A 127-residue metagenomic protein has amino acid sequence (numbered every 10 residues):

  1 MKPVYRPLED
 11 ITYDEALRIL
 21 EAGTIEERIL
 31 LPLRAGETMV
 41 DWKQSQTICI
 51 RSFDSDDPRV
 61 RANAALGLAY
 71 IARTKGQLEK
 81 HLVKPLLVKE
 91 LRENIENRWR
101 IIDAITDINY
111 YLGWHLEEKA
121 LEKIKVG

Functional and structural regions predicted by a protein language model:
M1-L30, K125-G127: N-terminal "cap/leader" segments of large eukaryotic alpha-helical scaffolds
P7-R18, V40-S52, Q77-L91, W114-E118: Amphipathic alpha-helical scaffolding segments comprising HEAT/armadillo-like alpha-solenoid repeats
G23-T24, D56-D57, E93-R98: Short inter-helical turns and helix N-cap capping residues of alpha-solenoid HEAT/ARM repeat scaffolds
R28-I29, R61, R98: Residue-level detector of extended alpha-helical repeat arrays and alpha-solenoid scaffolds
L30-L33, A65, I102: Hydrophobic core positions within HEAT/HEAT-like alpha-solenoid repeats
G36, A69-Y70, T106-Y110: Structural signature of alpha-helical solenoid repeat scaffolds
R59-K89: Mid-chain, well-packed structural core segment of small domains
L91-G127: Eukaryotic acidic, Ser/Thr-rich intrinsically disordered low-complexity regions
